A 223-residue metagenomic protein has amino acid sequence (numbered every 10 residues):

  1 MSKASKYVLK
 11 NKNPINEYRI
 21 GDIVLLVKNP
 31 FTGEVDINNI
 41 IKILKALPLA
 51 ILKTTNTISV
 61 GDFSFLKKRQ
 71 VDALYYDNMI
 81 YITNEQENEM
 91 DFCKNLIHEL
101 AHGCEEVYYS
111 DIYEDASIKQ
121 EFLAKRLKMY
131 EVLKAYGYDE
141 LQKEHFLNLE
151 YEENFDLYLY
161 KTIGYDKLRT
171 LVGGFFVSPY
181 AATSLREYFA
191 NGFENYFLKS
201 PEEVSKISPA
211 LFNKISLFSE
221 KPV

Functional and structural regions predicted by a protein language model:
S2-K6: Short Lys/Arg-rich cationic patches that frequently serve as NLS/NoLS or arginine-rich RNA/DNA-binding motifs
Y7-C93, E114, E131-H145: Auxiliary, metal-adjacent structural segments of Zn-dependent hydrolase domains
I51, C104-Y108, F197, P201: A generic secondary-structure signal for well-formed alpha-helical elements
M79-I82, H102, R126: Non-transmembrane "mature" sequence context
L96: A conserved beta-strand element that flanks and buttresses the S-adenosyl-L-methionine
E99-K119: Catalytic Zn2+-binding segment of zinc metalloproteases
I118, F122-K167: Low-complexity, serine/threonine/proline-enriched polar segments
Y151-V223: Pan-zinc metallopeptidase signature
